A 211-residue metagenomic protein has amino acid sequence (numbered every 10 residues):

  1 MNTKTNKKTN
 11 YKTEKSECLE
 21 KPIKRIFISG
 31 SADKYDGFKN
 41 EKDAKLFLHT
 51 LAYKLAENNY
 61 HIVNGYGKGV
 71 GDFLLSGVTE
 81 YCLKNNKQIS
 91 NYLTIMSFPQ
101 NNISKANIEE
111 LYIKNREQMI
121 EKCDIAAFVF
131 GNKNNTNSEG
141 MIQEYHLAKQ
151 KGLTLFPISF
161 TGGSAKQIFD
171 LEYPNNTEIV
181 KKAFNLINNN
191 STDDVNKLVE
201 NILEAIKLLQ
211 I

Functional and structural regions predicted by a protein language model:
N2-K4, K8-K21, A148: Short amphipathic alpha-helices and their capping/turn segments at secondary-structure boundaries
P22, K34-F38, K42-L209: Acidic/glycine-enriched connector segments
R25-I26: Conserved hydrophobic helix-helix packing surfaces used for dimerization/oligomerization
